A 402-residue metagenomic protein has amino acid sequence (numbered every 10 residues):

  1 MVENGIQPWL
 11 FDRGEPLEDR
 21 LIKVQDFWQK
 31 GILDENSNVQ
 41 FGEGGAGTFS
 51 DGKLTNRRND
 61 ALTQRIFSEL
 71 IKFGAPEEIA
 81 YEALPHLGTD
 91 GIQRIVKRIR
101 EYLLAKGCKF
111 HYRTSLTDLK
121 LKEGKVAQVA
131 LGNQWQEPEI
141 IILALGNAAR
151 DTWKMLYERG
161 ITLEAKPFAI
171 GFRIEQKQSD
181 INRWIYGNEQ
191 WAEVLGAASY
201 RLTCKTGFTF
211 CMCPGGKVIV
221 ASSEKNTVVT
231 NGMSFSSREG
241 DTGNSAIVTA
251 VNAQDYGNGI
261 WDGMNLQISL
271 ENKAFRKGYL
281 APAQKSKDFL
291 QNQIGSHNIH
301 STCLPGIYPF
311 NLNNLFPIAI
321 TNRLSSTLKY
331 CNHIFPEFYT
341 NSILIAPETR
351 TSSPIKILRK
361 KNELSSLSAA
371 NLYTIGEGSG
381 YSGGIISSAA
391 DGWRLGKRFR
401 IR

Functional and structural regions predicted by a protein language model:
M1-F49, K53, R57-E69, F73 (+1 more regions): Residues forming the flavin
